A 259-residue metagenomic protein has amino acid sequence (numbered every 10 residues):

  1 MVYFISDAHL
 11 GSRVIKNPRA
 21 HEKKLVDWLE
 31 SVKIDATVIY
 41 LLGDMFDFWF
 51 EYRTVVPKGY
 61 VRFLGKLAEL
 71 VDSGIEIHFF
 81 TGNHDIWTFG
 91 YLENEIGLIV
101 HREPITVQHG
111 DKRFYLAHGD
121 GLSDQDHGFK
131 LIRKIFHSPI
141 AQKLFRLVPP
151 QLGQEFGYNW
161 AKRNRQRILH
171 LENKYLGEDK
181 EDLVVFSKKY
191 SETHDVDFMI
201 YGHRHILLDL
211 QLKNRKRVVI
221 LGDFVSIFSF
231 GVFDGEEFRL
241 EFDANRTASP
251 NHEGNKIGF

Functional and structural regions predicted by a protein language model:
M1-Y3: Extreme N-terminal starter segment of soluble prokaryotic enzymes
I5, L10-H109: Core catalytic region of metal-dependent phosphoesterases/phosphodiesterases, especially metallo-beta-lactamase-like
H9-L10, F46-D47, D85, G121-L122 (+2 more regions): Short, solvent-exposed loop/turn segments at secondary-structure junctions
D47-L70, L169-V196: N-terminal short leaders/motifs
I99-R102, Y115, D120, D126-I132 (+2 more regions): Conserved beta-sheet core of the metallophosphoesterase superfamily
H109-G110, K213: Structural motif
K134-E178: Extended, charge-rich helix/loop segments that form flexible, surface "patches" used to engage negatively charged
R246, E253-F259: C-terminal regulatory/interaction regions
